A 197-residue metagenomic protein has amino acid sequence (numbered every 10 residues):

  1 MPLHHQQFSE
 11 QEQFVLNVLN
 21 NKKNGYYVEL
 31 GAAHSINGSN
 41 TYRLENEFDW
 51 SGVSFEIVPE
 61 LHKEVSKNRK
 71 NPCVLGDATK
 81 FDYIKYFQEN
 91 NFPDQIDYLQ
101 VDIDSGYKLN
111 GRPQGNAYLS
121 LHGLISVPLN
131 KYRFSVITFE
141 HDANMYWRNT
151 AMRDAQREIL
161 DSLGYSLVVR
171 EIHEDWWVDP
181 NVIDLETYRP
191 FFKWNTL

Functional and structural regions predicted by a protein language model:
M1, V15, N110-Q114: Polar low-complexity intrinsically disordered regions
P2-I84: SAM cofactor-binding core of SAM-dependent methyltransferases, primarily the Rossmann-like beta-alpha-beta module
L16-N17, F87-N91, L124-L129: Short amphipathic alpha-helices and their capping/turn segments at secondary-structure boundaries
N20-K23, E89-I96, K131: Glycine-rich phosphate-binding loop signature in dinucleotide/nucleotide-binding domains
Y42-R43, F48-S51, D94-V101, S105-L197: Conserved acidic-Pro-Pro-aromatic motif
V58, N71-V74, T79-L99, I103-P113: Glycine-rich adenosyl-binding loop in Rossmann-like folds that engage adenosine-containing cofactors
V65-K67, Y86, D179-I183: Short secondary-structure transition/capping segments
